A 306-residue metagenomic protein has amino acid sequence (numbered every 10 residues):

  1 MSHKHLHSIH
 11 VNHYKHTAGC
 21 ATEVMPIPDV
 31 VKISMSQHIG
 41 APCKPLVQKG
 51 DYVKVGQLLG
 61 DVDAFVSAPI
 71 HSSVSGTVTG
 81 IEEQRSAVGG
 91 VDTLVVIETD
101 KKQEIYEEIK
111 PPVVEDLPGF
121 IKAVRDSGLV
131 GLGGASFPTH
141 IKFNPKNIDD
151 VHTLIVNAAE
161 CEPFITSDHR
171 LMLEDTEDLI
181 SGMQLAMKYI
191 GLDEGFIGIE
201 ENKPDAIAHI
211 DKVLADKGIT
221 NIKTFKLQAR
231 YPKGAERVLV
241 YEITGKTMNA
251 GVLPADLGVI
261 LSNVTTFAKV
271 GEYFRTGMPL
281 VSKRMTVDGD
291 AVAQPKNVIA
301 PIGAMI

Functional and structural regions predicted by a protein language model:
M1-L46, V96: N-terminal, Lys/Arg-enriched amphipathic/low-complexity engagement segments that precede the first folded domain
C43-Y52, G56: Short histidine-centered loop motifs in beta-beta connectors
V53-S67, E82, T93-T99: Short hydrophobic beta/alpha edge segments that flank linear recognition/processing sites
G76-V78: Conserved hydrophobic positions within beta-strands
G80, R85-F137, I148, P204 (+1 more regions): Acidic low-complexity segments
G131, L154-D168, A291: Gly-rich Lys/Arg/Thr-decorated short loops/hinges at beta-loop-alpha junctions or inter-strand turns that position
L173-Y189: Histidine-anchored nucleotide/phosphate-binding helix
D193-M305: Hydrophobic alpha-helical positions that pack around
